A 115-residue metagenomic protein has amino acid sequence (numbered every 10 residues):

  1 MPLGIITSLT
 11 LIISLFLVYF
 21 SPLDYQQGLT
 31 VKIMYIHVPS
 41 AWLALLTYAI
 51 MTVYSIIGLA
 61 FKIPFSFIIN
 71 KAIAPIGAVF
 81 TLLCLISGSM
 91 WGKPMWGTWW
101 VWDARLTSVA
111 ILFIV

Functional and structural regions predicted by a protein language model:
M1-D24, G28-L29, M34-W96, V101-V115: Hydrophobic cores of alpha-helical transmembrane segments in multi-pass integral membrane proteins
